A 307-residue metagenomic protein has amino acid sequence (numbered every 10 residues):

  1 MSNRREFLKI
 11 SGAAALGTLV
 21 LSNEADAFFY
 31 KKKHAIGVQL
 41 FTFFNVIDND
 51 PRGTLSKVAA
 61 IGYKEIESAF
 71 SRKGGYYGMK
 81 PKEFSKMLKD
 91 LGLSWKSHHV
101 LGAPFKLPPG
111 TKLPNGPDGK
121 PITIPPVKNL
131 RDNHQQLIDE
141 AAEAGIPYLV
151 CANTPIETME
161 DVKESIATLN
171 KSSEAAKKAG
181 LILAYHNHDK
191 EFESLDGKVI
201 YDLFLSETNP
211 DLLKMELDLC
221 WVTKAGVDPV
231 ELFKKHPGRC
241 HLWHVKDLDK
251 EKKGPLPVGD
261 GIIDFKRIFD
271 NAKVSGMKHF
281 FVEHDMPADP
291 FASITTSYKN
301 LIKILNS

Functional and structural regions predicted by a protein language model:
M1-A15: N-terminal secretory signal peptides and thylakoid transit peptides that target proteins across membranes
S11-A13, G17-V20, Y30, A103-K214 (+1 more regions): Active-site acidic/histidine proton-transfer and metal-coordination neighborhood in alpha/beta enzyme cores
N23-N49, G53, K57: C-terminal segment of N-terminal export signals and the immediately downstream linker at the start of the mature
K31, L55-A60, Y77-S97, Q135-G145 (+4 more regions): Acidic (Asp/Glu)-rich catalytic clusters
H34-Q39, I66-S68, W95-V100, L149-C151 (+4 more regions): Hydrophobic faces of well-ordered beta-strands that scaffold small-molecule active sites in alpha/beta enzyme cores
V38, V58, I66, L88 (+6 more regions): Conserved, mostly hydrophobic/aromatic
F43-N49, A69-K80, G102-L107, P126-L130 (+5 more regions): Acidic-and-aromatic substrate-binding clefts and catalytic sites of carbohydrate-active enzymes
E65-E67, A176-I262: Acidic/histidine-rich catalytic cores of soluble enzymes
